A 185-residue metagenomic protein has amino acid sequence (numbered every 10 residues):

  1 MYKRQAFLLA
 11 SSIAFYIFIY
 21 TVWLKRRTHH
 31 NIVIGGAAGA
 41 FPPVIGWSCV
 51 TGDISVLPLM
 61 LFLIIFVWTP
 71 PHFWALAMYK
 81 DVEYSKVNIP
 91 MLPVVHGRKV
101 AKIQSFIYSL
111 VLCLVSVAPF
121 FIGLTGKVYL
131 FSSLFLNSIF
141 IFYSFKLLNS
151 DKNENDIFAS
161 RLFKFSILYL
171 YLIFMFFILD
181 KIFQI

Functional and structural regions predicted by a protein language model:
K3-F7, P42-I65, V115-Y129, F177-I185: Helix-coil boundary and interhelical linker segments in multi-pass alpha-helical membrane proteins
K3-V50: Intramembrane alpha-helical segments
S11, F15, A37, L63 (+2 more regions): Hydrophobic residues within alpha-helical transmembrane segments of multi-pass solute transporters/permease subunits
A14-T21, L63-D81, C113, L136-L147: Transmembrane alpha-helical segments that form the membrane-embedded catalytic/substrate-channel core of multi-pass
L24, K80, V117-L124, I141-D151 (+1 more regions): Transmembrane helix-loop junctions and nearby membrane-interface residues
P43, I65-T69, S109-L112, S116-P119 (+2 more regions): Helical transmembrane-bundle signal
T69-V117, G123: Solvent-exposed interhelical
I141-L172: Interfacial loop-to-transmembrane junctions
